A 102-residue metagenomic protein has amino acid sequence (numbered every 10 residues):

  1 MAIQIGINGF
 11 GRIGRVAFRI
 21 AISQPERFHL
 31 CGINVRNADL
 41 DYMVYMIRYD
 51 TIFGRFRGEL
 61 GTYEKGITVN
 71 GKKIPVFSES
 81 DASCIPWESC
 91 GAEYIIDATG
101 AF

Functional and structural regions predicted by a protein language model:
M1-F102: N-terminal Rossmann-like NAD(P) cofactor-binding subdomain of oxidoreductases, focused on the glycine-rich
